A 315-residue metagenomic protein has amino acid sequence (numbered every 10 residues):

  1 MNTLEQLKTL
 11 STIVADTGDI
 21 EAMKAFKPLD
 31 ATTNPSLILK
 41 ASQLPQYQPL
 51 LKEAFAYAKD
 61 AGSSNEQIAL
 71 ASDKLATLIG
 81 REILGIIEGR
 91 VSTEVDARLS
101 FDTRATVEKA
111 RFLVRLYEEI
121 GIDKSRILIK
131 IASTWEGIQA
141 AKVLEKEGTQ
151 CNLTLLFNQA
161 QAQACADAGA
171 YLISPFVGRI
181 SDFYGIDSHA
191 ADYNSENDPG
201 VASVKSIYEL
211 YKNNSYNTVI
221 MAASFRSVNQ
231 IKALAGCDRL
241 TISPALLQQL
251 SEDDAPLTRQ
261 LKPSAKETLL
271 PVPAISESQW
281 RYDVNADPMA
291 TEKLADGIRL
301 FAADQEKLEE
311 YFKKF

Functional and structural regions predicted by a protein language model:
M1, A105-I122, I131-E145, V204 (+2 more regions): N-terminal active-site wall of soluble small-molecule enzyme domains
M1-G18: N- or domain-start disorder-to-order transition segments that initiate the globular core
S11-D16, L29-T33, G89-V95, I127-I131 (+4 more regions): Hydrophobic faces of well-ordered beta-strands that scaffold small-molecule active sites in alpha/beta enzyme cores
E21-S42, Q46: An N-terminal structural lobe/cap that precedes and organizes the functional/catalytic core across diverse proteins
N34, T93, I129, C165 (+2 more regions): Conserved, mostly hydrophobic/aromatic
L37-L39, L44-T134: Active-site beta->alpha loop and helix N-cap motifs at the rims of alpha/beta catalytic domains
N152, F157-K266: Catalytic alpha/beta core domains of metabolic enzymes, predominantly
L261, E267-F315: C-terminal extensions of enzymes
